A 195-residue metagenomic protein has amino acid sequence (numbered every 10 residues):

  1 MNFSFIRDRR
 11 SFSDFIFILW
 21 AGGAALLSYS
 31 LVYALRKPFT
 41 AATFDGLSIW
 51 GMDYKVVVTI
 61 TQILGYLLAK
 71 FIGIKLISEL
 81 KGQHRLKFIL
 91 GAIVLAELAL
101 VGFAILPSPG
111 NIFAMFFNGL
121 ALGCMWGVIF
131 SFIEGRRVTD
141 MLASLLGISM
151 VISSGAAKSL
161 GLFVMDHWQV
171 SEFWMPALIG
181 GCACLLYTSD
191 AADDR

Functional and structural regions predicted by a protein language model:
D14-L35: Pair of pore-lining "gating" transmembrane helices in MFS-fold secondary transporters
I60-K75: Central cavity-lining transmembrane alpha-helices of secondary-active solute carriers, predominantly the Major
V94-L106: C-terminal ends and interior cores of transmembrane alpha-helices in multi-pass membrane transporters/permeases
G110-C124: Hydrophobic core of transmembrane alpha-helices in multi-pass small-molecule transporters, especially MFS/SLC-type
C124-G135: Intracellular juxtamembrane helix-capping segments at the cytosolic ends of symmetry-related transmembrane helices
L142-G161: Glycine-rich segments within core transmembrane alpha-helices of 12-TM secondary carriers
A157-L186: Helix-loop-helix hairpin linking two adjacent transmembrane segments in secondary transporters
Y187-D194: Conserved small/polar residues in nucleotide/adenosyl-binding loops
